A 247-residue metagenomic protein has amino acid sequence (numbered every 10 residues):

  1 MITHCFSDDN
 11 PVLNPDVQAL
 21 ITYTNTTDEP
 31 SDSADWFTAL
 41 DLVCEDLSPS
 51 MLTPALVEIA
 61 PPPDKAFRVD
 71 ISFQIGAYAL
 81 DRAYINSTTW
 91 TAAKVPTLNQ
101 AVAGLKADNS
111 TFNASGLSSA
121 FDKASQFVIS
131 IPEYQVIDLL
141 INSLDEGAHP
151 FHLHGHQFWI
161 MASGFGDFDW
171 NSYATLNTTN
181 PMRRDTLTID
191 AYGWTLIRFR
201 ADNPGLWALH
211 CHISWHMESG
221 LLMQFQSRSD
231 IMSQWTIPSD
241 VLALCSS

Functional and structural regions predicted by a protein language model:
M1-D138, N142-A148, D202-L206, I213-S247: Extended terminal and domain-junction accessory segments
L105-S118, S125-V128, W159-T188: Intrinsic, low-complexity N-terminal interaction/targeting segments
F127, I137, D185-L187, G193-I197: Short strand-edge motifs at loop-to-beta-strand transitions and within beta-strands of extracellular beta-rich domains
I131-E133, S143-D145, T179-P181, T188-Y192: Intrinsically disordered, low-complexity regulatory regions enriched in Ser/Pro/Gly/Thr and acidic residues
L144-T178, S214-E218, F225-I231: Active/binding-pocket-proximal capping segment
I189-P204, S247: A broadly tuned preference for mixed-charge, low-complexity surface segments
